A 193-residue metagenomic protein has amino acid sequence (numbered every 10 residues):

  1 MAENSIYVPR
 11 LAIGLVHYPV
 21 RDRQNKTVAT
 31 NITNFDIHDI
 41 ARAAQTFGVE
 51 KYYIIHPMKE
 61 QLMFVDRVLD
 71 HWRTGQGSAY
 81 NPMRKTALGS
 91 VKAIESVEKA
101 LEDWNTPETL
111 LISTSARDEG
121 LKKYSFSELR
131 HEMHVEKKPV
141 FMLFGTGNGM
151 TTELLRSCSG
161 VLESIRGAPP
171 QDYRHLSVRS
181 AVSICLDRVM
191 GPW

Functional and structural regions predicted by a protein language model:
A2-I6, H134-E136, R166-D172: Intrinsically disordered, low-complexity coil segments
E3-A116, S183-L186, M190-W193: RNA substrate-binding interface of SAM-dependent RNA methyltransferases
V28, R67-L69, S125-L129, R156-S159 (+1 more regions): Short, glycine/charged-enriched secondary-structure capping and boundary segments
E50, T109, P139-V140, S159: Conserved acidic residues
Q61-F64, L121-K122, M150, P170-Y173: Secondary-structure boundary/capping motif
V97-E102, E119-L121, A168-D172: A short acidic, often aromatic-flanked loop/helix-cap motif at beta-alpha or helix-coil junctions that lines enzyme
S113-L154, S164: Long, charge-patterned amphipathic alpha-helical coiled-coil/hairpin "stalk" segments used as oligomerization
N148-W193: Structured adenosyl-cofactor binding patch, chiefly the S-adenosyl-L-methionine
